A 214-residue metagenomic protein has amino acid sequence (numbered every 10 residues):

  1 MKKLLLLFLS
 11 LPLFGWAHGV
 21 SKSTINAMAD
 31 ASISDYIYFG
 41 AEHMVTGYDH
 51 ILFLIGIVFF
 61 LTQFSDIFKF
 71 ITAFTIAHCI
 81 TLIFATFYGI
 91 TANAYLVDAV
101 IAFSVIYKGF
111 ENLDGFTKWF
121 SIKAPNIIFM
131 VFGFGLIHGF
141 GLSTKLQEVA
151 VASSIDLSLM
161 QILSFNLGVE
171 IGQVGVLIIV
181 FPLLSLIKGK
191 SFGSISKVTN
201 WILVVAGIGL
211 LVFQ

Functional and structural regions predicted by a protein language model:
M1-T46, K123, A150: Histidine-/acidic- and/or cysteine-rich, low-complexity loops and terminal segments associated with membrane
H43-Y48, F53-Q214: Hydrophobic alpha-helical transmembrane segments in multi-pass membrane proteins
